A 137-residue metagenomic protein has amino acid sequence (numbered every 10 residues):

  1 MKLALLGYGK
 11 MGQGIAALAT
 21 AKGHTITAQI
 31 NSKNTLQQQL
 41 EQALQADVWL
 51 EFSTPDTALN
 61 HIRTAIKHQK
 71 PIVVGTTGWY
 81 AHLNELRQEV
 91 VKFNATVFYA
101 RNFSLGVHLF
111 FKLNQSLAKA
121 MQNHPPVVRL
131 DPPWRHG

Functional and structural regions predicted by a protein language model:
K2-I15: Glycine-rich adenosine-cofactor-binding loop
G14, L18-Q39: NAD(P)-binding Rossmann-fold cofactor-contacting core
I26, I72-V73, T96-V97: Hydrophobic beta-strand scaffold residues
L40-L44, V48, F52-T76, L83-L86: Rossmann-fold NAD(P) dinucleotide-binding segment
R63, T76-A100, L105-L117: Rossmann-fold NAD(P)-binding glycine/threonine-rich loop
L109-G137: Conserved anion/nucleotide-ligand pocket segment
